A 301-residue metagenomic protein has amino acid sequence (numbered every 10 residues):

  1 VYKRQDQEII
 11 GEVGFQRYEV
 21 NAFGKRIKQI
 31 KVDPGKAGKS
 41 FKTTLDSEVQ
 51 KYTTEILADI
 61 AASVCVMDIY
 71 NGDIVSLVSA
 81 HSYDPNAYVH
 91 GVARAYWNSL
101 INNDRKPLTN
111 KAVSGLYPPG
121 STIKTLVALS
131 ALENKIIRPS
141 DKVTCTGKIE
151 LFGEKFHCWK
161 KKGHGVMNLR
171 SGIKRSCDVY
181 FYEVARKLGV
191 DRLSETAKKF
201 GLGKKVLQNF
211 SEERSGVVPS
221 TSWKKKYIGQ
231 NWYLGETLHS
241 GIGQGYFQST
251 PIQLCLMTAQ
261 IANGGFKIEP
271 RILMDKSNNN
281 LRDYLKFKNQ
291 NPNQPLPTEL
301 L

Functional and structural regions predicted by a protein language model:
V1-Y2, N289: Short, basic, low-complexity termini and linkers enriched in Ser/Thr/Gly/Pro that act as targeting/leader peptides
K3-G38, E55, S76: Small/polar-residue-rich segments within soluble enzyme cores
R4, E8-I10, A22, T44-D46 (+2 more regions): Structured loops at beta-to-helix junctions and adjacent beta-edge loops in soluble globular domains
V13, A58-A62, Y117: Short, small/polar residue-rich loop motifs at catalytic or cofactor-binding pockets
V20-I30, Y70-S121, L126-L301: Beta-lactam-recognizing serine transpeptidase/beta-lactamase-like catalytic domain environment
I27-D73: A conserved hydrophobic secondary-structure block that centers on an alpha-helix together with its immediately flanking
